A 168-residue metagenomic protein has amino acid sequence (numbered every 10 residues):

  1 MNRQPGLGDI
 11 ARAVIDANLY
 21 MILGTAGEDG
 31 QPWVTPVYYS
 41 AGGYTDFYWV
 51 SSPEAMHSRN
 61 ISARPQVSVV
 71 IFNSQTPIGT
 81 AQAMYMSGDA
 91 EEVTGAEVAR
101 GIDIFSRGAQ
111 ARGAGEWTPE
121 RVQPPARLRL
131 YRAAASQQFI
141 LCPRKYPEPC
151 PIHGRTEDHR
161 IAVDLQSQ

Functional and structural regions predicted by a protein language model:
M1-I22, P119: Short, basic/aromatic recognition patches
M1-P5, A81-Q168: Charged, gly/pro-rich active-site loop segments
I15-D16, S62-A63, S106: Alpha-helix boundary recognition
L19-P53, I61, V67-N73, A81-M86: Short beta-strand segments
L19-Y20, Q66, Q110, Q138: Generic structural signal for secondary-structure transition and capping sites
S52-M56, S106-A109: Short, solvent-exposed aromatic-acidic interface loops
N73-S74, A135: Short secondary-structure boundary segments
